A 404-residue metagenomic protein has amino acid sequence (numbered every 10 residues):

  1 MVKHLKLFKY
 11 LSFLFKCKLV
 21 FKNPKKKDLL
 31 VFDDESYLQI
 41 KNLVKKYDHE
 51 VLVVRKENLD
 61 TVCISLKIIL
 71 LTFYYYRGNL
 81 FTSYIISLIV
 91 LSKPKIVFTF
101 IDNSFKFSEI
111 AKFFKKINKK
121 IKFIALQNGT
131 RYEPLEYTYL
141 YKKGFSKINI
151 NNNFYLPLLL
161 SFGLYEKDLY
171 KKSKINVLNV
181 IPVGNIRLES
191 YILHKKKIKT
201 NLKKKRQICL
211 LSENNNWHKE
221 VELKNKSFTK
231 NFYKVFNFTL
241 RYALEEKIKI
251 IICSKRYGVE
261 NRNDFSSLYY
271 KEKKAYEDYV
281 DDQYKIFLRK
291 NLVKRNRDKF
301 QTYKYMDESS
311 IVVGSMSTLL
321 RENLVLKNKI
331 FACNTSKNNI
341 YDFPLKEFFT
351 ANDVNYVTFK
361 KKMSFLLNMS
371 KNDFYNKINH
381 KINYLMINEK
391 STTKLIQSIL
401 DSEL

Functional and structural regions predicted by a protein language model:
L7-I192, L319-L320: Active-site and donor-binding regions of nucleotide-sugar-utilizing enzymes
I40-L43, L52, L188-D278: Conserved catalytic-core segment of nucleotide-activated headgroup transferases in glycan assembly
L52, F98, I124, L158-L160 (+7 more regions): Hydrophobic/aromatic beta-strand patches that form the interior of the parallel beta-sheet core in alpha/beta enzyme
V177, P182, S267, K271-D282 (+3 more regions): Catalytic binding pocket for nucleotide-activated donors in carbohydrate/polymer assembly enzymes
D282-D298: Active-site donor-binding acidic/aromatic loop of nucleotide-activated sugar and phosphosugar transferases involved
K304-G314: Acidic donor-binding loop of glycosyltransferase active sites
M386-L404: C-terminal alpha-helical cap of glycosyltransferases
